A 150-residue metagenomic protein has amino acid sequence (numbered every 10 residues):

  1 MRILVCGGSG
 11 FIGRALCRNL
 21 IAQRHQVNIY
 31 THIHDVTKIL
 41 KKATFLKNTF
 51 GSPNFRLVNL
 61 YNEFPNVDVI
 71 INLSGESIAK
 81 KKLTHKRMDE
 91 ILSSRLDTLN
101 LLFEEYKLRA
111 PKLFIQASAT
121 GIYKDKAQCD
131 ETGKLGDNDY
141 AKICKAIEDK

Functional and structural regions predicted by a protein language model:
I3-Q23: N-terminal Rossmann NAD(P)H-binding glycine-rich loop of SDR-like oxidoreductase domains
C6, Y30, I70-S74, F114-T120: SDR active-site strand-loop-helix element
A15, N19, E105, K150: Rossmann-fold NAD(P)-dependent oxidoreductase module
Q26-H32: Conserved glycine-rich Rossmann-like NAD(P)H-binding loop of the short-chain dehydrogenase/reductase
H34-L40: Short, charged/polar "capping" segments at the starts of alpha-helices and the immediately preceding loops
T44-L99, L108: NAD(P)H-binding glycine-rich loop region in Rossmannoid oxidoreductase-like domains and their noncatalytic homologs
L101-D139: Conserved Rossmann-fold NAD(P)-dependent oxidoreductase catalytic core, especially the SDR/UDP-sugar
D137-K150: Active-site Tyr-X1-5-Lys
